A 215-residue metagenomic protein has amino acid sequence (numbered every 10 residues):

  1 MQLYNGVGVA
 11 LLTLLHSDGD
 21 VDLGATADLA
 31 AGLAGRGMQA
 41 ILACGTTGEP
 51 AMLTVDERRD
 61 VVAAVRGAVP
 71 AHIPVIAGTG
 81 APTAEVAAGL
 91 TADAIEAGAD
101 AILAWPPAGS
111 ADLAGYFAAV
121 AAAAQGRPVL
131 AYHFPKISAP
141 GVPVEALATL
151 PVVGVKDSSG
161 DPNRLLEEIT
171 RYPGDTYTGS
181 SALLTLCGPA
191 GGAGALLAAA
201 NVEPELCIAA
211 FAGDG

Functional and structural regions predicted by a protein language model:
M1-A139, V144, V152: Active-site beta->alpha loop and helix N-cap motifs at the rims of alpha/beta catalytic domains
A119-P128, F134-G215: Catalytic alpha/beta core domains of metabolic enzymes, predominantly
